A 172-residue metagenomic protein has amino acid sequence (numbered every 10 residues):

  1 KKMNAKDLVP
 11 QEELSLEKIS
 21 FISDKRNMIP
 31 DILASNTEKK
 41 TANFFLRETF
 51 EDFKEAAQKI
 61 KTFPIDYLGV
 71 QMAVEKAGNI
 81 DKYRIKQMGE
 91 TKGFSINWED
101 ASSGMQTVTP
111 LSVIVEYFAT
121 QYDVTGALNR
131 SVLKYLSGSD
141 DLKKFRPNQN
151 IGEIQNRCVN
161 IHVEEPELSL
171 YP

Functional and structural regions predicted by a protein language model:
K1-I161: Phosphate-coordinating catalytic segments in nucleotide- and nucleic-acid-processing enzymes
I161-H162, P172: A beta-strand-loop signature enriched in Asp, Gly, Thr, and Trp that corresponds to the sialidase/neuraminidase Asp-box
E164-P166: Walker B catalytic acidic pair
L168-L170: Catalytic P-loop NTPase motifs of RecA-like helicase/translocase cores
